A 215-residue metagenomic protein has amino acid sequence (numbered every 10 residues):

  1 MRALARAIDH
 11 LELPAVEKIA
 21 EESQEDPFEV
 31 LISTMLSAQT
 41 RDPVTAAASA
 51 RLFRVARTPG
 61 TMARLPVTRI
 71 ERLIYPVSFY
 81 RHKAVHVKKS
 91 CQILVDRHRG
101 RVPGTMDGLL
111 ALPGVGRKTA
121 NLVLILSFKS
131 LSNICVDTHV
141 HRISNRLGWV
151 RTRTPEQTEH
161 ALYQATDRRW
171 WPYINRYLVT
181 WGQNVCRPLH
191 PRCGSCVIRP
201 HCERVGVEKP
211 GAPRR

Functional and structural regions predicted by a protein language model:
M1-G104, R169-W170, Y177-R215: N-terminal polyanion-binding entry modules of DNA glycosylases/AP lyases and select other DNA-binding proteins
S33-L36, V87-C91, V95, V102-G148 (+2 more regions): Catalytic DNA-binding helix-loop module of base-excision-repair DNA glycosylases/AP lyases
T40, R117-T119, R151, V185: Short, flexible micro-motifs
A63-P66, I74, P113, L124-S127 (+2 more regions): A general structural motif at alpha-helix termini
T152-R169: Pocket-forming structural segment of enzyme catalytic cores
